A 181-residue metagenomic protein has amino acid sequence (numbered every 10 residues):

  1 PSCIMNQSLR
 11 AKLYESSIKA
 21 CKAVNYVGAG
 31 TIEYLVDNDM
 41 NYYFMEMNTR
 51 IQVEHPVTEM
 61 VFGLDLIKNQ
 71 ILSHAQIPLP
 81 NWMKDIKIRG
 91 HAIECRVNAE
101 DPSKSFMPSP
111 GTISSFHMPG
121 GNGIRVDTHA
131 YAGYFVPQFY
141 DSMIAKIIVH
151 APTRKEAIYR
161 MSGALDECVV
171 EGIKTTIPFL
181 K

Functional and structural regions predicted by a protein language model:
P1-K181: ATP-dependent carboxylate activation and anion-phosphoryl transfer catalytic cores that bind Mg-ATP to form
